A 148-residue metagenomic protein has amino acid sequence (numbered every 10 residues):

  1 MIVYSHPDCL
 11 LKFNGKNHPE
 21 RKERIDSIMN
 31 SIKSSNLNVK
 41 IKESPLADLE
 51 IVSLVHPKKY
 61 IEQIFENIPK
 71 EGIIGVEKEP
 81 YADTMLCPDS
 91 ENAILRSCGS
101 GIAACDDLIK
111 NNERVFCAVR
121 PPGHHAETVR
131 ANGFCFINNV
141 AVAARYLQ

Functional and structural regions predicted by a protein language model:
M1-Q148: HDAC/HDAC-like amidohydrolase catalytic core signature
